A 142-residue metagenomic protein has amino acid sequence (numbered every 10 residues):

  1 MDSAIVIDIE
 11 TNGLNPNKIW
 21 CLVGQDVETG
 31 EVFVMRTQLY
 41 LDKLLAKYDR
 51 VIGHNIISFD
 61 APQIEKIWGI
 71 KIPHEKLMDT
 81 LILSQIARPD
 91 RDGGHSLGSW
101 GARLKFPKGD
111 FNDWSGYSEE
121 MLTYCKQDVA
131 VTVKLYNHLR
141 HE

Functional and structural regions predicted by a protein language model:
D2, K47-D49: A general structural motif
S3-N12: Two-metal-ion RNase H-like nuclease active-site motif
N15, W20, G24, G30-R36 (+1 more regions): Active-site-proximal helix-loop-helix substrate-binding element of RNase H-like nuclease domains
Y40-L45: Short amphipathic alpha-helix with an adjacent loop that forms part of the alpha/beta core around
